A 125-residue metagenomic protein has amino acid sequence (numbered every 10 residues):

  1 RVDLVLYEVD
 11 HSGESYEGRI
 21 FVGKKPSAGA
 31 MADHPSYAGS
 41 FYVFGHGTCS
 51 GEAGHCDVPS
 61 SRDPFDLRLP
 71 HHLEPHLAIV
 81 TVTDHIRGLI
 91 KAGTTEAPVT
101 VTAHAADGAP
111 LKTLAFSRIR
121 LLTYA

Functional and structural regions predicted by a protein language model:
R1-A125: Intrinsically disordered, flexible peripheral segments
